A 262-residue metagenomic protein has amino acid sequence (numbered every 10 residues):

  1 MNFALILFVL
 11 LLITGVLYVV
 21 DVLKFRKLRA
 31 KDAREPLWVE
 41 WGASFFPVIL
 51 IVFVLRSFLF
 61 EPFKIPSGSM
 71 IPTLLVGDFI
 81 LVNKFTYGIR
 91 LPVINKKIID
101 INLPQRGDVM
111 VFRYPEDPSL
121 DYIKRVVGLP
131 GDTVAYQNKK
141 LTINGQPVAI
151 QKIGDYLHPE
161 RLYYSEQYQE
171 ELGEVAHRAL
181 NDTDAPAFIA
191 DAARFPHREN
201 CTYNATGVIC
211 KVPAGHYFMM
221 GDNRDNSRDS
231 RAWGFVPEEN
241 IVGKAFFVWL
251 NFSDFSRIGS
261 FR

Functional and structural regions predicted by a protein language model:
N2-R26, D32-R34, P72, V76-R262: Soluble "head" domains of membrane/secretory-pathway proteins
T14-V22, R26, V52-E61, I65: Short hydrophobic alpha-helical membrane-anchoring segments
D32-G42: Membrane-interfacial entry segments at the cytosolic side of transmembrane helices
E40-K64, F85-R90: Transmembrane alpha-helices and immediately adjacent membrane-cytoplasm interface residues in multi-pass integral
S69: Catalytic nucleophile serine of serine hydrolases, specifically the conserved "nucleophile elbow" pentapeptide
